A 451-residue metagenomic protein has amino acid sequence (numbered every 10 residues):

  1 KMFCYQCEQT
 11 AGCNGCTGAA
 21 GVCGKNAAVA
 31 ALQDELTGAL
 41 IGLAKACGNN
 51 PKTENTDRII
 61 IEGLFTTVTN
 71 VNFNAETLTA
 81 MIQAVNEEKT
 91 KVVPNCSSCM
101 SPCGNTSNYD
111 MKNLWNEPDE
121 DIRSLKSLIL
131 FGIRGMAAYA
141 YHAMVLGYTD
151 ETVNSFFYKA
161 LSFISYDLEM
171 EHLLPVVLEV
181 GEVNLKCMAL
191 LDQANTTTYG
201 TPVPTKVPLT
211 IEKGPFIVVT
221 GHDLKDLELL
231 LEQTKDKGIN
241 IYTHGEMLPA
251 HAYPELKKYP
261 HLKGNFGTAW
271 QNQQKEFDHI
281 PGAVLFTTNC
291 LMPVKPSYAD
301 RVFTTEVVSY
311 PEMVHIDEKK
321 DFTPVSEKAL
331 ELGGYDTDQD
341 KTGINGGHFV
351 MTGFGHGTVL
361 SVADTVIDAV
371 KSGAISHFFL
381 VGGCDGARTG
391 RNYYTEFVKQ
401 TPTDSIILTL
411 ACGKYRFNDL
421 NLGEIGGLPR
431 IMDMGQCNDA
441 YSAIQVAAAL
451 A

Functional and structural regions predicted by a protein language model:
K1-A449: Metallocofactor- and cofactor-centric catalytic cores in central/energy metabolism, strongly enriched
